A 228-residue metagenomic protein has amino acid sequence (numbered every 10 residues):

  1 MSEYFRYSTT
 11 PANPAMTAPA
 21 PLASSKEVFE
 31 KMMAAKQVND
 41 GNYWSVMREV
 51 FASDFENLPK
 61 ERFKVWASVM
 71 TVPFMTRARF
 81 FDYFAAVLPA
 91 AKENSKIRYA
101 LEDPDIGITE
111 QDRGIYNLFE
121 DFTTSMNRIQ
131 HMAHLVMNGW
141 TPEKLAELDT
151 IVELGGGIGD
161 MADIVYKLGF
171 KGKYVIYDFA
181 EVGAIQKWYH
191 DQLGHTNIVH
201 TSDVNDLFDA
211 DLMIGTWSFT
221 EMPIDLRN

Functional and structural regions predicted by a protein language model:
S2-S125: N-terminal accessory regions of S-adenosyl-L-methionine
M126-E147: Conserved alpha-helix/loop element of class I SAM-dependent methyltransferases that forms part of the SAM/SAH-binding
E147-G157: Conserved class I S-adenosyl-L-methionine
I158-F170: Conserved SAM-binding loop of SAM-dependent methyltransferases across substrates and taxa, primarily the Class I
K173-F179: Conserved SAM-binding motif I beta-strand of class I
W188-L207: S-adenosyl-L-methionine
I214: A conserved beta-strand element that flanks and buttresses the S-adenosyl-L-methionine
M222-N228: A short, conserved alpha-helix within the catalytic core of class I
